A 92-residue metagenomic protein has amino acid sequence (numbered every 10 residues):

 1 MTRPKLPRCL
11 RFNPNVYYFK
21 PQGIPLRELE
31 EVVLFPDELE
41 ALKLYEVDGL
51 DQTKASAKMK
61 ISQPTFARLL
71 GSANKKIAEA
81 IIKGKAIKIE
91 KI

Functional and structural regions predicted by a protein language model:
N15-P36: Short, Lys/Arg-enriched anionic-surface-contact patches
A41-L42: Short alpha-helical "packing" element that flanks the helix-turn-helix/winged-helix DNA-binding module
Y45, S56: The alpha-helix within a helix-turn-helix
L69-S72: Residues within the DNA-recognition helix of helix-turn-helix
N74-I81: C-terminal flanking helix
K83-I92: Short, basic, alpha-helical segments at the C-terminal edge of helix-turn-helix-like DNA-binding modules
